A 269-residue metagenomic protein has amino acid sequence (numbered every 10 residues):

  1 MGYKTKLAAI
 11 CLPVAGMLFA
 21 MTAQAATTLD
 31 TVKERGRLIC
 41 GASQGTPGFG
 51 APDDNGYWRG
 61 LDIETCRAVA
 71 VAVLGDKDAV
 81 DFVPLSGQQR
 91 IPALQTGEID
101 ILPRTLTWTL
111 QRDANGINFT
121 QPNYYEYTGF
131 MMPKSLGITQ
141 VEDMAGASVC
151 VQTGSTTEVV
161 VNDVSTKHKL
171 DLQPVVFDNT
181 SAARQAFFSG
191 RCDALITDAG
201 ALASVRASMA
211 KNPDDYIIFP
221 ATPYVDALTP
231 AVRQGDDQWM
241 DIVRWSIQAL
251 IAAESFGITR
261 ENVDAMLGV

Functional and structural regions predicted by a protein language model:
M1-V14: Bacterial N-terminal signal peptides that target proteins for export
A15, A20-T22: N-terminal signal peptide c-region/cleavage motif recognized by signal peptidases
A25-P103: Extracytoplasmic small-molecule ligand-binding "clamshell" domains of the periplasmic binding protein/Venus flytrap
K33-E34, A70-D78, Q95-I99, T107 (+8 more regions): Sec-exported extracytoplasmic/periplasmic mature domains
I39-G48, W58-V73, T107-W108, E126-A182: Bilobed "Venus flytrap"/periplasmic-binding protein-like clamshell domains and structurally analogous long
E64-R67, V71-V73, S135-G137, E142 (+3 more regions): Extended ligand-binding regions for polar small-molecule ligands
R67, V71, G75, A79-D143 (+1 more regions): Acidic, polar ligand-binding/catalytic clefts
V80-P92, P174-S189: Short helix-initiation/N-cap motifs at beta->coil->alpha
